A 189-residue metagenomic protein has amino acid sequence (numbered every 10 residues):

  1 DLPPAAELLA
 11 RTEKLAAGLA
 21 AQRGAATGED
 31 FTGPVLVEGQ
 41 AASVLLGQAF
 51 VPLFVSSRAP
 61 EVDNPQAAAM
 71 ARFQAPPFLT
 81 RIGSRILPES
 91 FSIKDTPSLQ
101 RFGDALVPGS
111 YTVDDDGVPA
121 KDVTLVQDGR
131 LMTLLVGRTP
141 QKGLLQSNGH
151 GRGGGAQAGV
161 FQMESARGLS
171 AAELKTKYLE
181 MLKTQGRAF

Functional and structural regions predicted by a protein language model:
D1-E61, A71, T133: Internal alpha/beta scaffold segment
A67-A71, P76-F189: Dual-mode signal for accessory low-complexity, basic/Gly-rich regions
